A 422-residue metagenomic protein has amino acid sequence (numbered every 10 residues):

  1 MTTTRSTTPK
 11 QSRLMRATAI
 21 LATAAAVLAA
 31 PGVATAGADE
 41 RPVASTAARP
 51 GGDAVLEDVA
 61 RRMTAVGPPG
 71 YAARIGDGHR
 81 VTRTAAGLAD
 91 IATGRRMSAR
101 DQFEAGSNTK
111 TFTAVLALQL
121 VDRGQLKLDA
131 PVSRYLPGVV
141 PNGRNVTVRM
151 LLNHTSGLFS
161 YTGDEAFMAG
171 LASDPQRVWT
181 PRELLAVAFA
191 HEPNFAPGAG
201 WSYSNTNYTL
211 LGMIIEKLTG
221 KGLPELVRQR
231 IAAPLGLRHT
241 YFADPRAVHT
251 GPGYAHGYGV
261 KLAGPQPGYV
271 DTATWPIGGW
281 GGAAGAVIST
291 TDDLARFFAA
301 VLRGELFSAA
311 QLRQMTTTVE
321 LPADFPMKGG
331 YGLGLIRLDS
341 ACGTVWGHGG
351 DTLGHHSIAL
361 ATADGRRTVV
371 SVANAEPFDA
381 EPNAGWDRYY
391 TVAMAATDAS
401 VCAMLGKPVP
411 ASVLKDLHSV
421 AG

Functional and structural regions predicted by a protein language model:
M1-E40: Secretory targeting and sorting signals
T2, G37-T84, T274-G422: Catalytic loop of the DD-peptidase/beta-lactamase superfamily, centered on the K-T-G motif and neighboring
G52, L56, A105, T109 (+5 more regions): Hydrophobic (often cysteine-bearing) scaffold residues that line and stabilize catalytic clefts of nucleotide/cofactor
A60, H79, T113, A117 (+7 more regions): Residue-level preference for non-acidic, small/hydrophobic
P69, A92-M150, F195-S204, G282 (+1 more regions): Short active-site loop at a secondary-structure junction that contains or immediately precedes the catalytic residue(s)
R74-G76, P131, R228: Outer-envelope exported proteins of Gram-negative bacteria
G78, A89-I91, S156-G157: Solvent-exposed coil/turn segments that connect beta secondary-structure elements in extracytoplasmic/periplasmic
G143-V345, G349: Short, surface-exposed loop or secondary-structure junction motifs that flank catalytic or metal-binding residues
